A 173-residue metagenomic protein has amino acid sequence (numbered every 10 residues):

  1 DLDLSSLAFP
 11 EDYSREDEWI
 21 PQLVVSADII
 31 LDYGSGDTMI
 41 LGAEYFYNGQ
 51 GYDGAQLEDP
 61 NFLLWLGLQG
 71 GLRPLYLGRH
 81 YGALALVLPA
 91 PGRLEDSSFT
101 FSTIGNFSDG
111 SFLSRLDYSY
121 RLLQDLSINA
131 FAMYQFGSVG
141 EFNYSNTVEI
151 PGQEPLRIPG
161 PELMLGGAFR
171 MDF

Functional and structural regions predicted by a protein language model:
D1-F9, Y52-P60, F101, F112-D117 (+1 more regions): Outer-membrane beta-barrel translocator domains and adjoining extracellular loop/strand segments of Gram-negative
L7-E16, L68-R73, S102-I104, P151-L156: Extracellular loop and loop/strand-boundary signature of outer-membrane beta-barrel proteins
D17-L23, Y76-G82, G110-S114, P161-L165: Residues that define the transmembrane beta-barrel architecture of outer-membrane proteins
L31, Y45-G51, L88-G92, T103-D109 (+2 more regions): Transmembrane beta-strands of outer-membrane beta-barrel pores
G34-M39, G92-F99, D125-A130: Repeated loop/turn-to-beta-strand initiation elements of outer-membrane beta-barrel proteins
L41-A43, L84-L86, F99-T103, L116-Y118 (+2 more regions): Membrane-embedded beta-strand positions of outer-membrane beta-barrel proteins
E44-L88, G92-L94: Flexible internal linker/loop segments at domain or repeat junctions
L84, L156-F173: Outer-membrane beta-barrel "beta-signal"
